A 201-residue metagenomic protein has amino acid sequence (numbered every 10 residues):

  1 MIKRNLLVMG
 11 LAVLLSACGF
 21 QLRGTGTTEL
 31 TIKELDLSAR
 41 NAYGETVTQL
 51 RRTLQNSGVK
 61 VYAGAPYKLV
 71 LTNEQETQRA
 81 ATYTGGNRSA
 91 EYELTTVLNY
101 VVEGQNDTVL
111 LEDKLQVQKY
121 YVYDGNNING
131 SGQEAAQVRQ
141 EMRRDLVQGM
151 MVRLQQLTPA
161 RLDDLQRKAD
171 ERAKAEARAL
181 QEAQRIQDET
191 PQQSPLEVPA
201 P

Functional and structural regions predicted by a protein language model:
M1-R4: Positively charged n-region of N-terminal signal peptides that target proteins for export
L14-A17: C-terminal motif of bacterial Sec signal peptides marking the signal peptidase cleavage site
G19-L22: Bacterial signal peptide processing site
T28-Q49: Post-signal peptide N-terminal segment of mature Sec-exported envelope proteins
A42-L69: Post-signal-peptide N-terminal segment of Sec-exported extracytoplasmic proteins
T72-K114, Y120-A136, A200-P201: Surface-exposed short loop/turn segments
T108-L110, K119-D164: Soluble extracytoplasmic domains of inner/organellar membrane proteins
P159-P201: Intrinsically disordered, low-complexity charged/polar segments
